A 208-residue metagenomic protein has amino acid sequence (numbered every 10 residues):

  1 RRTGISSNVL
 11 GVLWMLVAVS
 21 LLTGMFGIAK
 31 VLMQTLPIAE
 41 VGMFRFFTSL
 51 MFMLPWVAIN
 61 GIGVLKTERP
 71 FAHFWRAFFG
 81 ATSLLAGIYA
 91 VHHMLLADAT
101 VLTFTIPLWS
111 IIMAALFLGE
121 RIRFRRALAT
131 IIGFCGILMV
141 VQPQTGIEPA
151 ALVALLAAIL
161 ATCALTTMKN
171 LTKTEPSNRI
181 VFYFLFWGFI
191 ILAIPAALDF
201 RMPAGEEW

Functional and structural regions predicted by a protein language model:
R1-S20, L50-W75, F124, I190-W208: Membrane-interface interhelical linkers
V19-G27, L54, A77-L85, P107-I112 (+2 more regions): Hydrophobic/small/kink-forming positions within alpha-helical transmembrane segments of polytopic membrane proteins
L21-G24, N60-D98, M139: Specific transmembrane alpha-helical segments of multi-pass solute transporters/efflux pumps, especially DMT/EamA
T23, G27-K30, I38, M53 (+1 more regions): Transmembrane alpha-helical segments that form core, pore/gating elements of small-molecule transporters/exporters
Q34-E40, A86-T103, K173-N178: Structural motif at transmembrane-helix junctions in multi-pass transporters
F44, W75, L102-T105, R125-L128 (+1 more regions): Hydrophobic core positions of alpha-helical segments in small-molecule transporters and transporter systems
Y89, P107-L128: C-terminal transmembrane-helix exit sites in multi-pass transporters
R125-V141, A158-A161: Hydrophobic transmembrane alpha-helices of multi-pass small-molecule transport proteins
